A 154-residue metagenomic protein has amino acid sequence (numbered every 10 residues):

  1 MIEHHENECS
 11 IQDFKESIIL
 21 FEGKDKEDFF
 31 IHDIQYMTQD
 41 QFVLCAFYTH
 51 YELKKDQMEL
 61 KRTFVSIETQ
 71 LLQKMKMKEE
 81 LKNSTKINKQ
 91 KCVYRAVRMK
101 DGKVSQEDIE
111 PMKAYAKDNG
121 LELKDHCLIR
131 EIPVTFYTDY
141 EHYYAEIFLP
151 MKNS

Functional and structural regions predicted by a protein language model:
M1-S154: A solvent-exposed interaction/effector surface
